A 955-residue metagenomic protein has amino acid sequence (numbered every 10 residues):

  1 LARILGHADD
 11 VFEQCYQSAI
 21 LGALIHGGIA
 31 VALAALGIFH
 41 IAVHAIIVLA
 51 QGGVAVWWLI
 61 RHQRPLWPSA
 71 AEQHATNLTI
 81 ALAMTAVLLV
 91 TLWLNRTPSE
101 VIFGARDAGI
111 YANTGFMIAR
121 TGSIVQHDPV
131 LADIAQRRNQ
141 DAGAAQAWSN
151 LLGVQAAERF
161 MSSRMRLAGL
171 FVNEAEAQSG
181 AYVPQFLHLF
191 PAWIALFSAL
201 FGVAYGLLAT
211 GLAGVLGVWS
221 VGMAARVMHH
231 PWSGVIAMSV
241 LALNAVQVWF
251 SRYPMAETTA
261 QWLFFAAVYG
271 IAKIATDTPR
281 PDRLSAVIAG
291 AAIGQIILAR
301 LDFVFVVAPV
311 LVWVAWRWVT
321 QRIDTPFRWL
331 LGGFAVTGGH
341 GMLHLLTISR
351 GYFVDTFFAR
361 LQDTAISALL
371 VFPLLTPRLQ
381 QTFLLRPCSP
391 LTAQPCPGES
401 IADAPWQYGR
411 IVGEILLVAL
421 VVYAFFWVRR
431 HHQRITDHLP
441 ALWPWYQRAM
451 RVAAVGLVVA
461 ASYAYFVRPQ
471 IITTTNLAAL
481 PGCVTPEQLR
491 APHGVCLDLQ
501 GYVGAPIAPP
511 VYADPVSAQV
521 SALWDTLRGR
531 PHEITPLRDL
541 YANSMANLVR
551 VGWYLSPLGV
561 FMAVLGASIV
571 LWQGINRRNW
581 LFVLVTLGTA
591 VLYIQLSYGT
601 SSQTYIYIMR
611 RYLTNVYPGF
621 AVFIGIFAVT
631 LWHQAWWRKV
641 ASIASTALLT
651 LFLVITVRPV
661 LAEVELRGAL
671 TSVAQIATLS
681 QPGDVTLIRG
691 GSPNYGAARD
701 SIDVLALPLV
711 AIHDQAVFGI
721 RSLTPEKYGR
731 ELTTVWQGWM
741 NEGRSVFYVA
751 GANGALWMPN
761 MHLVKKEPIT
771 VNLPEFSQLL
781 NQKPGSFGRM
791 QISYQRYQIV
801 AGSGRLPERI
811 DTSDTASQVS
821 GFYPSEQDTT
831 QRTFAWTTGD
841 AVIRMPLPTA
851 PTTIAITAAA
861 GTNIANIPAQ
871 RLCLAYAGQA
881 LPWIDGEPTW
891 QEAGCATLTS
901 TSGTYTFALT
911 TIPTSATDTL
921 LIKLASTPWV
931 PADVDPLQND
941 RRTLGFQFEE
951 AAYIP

Functional and structural regions predicted by a protein language model:
L1-L78, W316, T320, P326-W572 (+2 more regions): Membrane-embedded, hydrophobic transmembrane alpha-helices
D10-S18, Y205, V221-L243, W262 (+3 more regions): Transmembrane-helix signature of polytopic, membrane-embedded enzymes that assemble or transfer cell-envelope glycans
A34, A224, A237-S239, L284-R300 (+2 more regions): Membrane-interface alpha helices of multi-pass inner-membrane proteins
G52-R61, Y205-H229, A266, L565-I569: Transmembrane-helix motifs of polytopic, lipid-linked glycan transferases
Y111-A112, G211, F250-S251, E257 (+5 more regions): Hydrophobic/aromatic-rich transmembrane helices and adjacent perimembrane loops
R120-S198, P486-N547, S597-Q603: Interfacial juxtamembrane loops and adjacent helix segments that form the catalytic/substrate-binding surfaces
W193, A267-A286, V314-I323: Membrane-interface transmembrane helices that cradle and orient dolichyl/undecaprenyl
V246-A260, A299-D302, L898-S900: Short acidic/glycine- and proline-prone juxtamembrane loop motifs at membrane-interface regions of multi-pass membrane
